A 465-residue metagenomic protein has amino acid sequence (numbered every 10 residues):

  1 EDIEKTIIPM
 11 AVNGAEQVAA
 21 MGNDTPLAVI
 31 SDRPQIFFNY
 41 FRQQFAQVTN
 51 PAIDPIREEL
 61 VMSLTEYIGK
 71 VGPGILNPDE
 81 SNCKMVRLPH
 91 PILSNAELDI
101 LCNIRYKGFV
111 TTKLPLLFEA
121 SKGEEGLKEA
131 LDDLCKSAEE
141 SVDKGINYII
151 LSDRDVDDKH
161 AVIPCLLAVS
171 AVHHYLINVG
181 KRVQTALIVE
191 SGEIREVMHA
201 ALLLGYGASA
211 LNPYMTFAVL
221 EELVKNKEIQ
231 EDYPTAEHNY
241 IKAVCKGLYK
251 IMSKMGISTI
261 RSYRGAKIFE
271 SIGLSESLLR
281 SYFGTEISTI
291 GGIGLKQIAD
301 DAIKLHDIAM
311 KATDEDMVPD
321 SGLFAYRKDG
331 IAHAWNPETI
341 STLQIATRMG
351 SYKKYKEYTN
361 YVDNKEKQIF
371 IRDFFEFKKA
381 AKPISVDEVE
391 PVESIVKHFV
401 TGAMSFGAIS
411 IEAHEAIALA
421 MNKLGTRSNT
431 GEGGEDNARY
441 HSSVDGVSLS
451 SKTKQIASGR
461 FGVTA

Functional and structural regions predicted by a protein language model:
E1-K128, S137-S141, I146-Y148, H199-A200 (+2 more regions): Flexible, glycine-rich loop/tail regions that form catalytic "lids" or insertion modules at the edges of active sites
I30, R154, A161, V189-G192 (+2 more regions): Glycine- and other small-residue-rich loops at beta-strand/loop junctions that grip anionic moieties
L151-L167, N437-R439: Glycine-rich, proline-tolerant flexible connector loops at the mouths of alpha/beta enzymes
D153, V172, L203, T259 (+1 more regions): Conserved, mostly hydrophobic/aromatic
R154-V156, G192, A208, M215-L220 (+1 more regions): Short, ordered loop/turn segments at secondary-structure junctions
A161-V189, N239-V244, K250: Alpha-helix-loop-beta-strand connector modules within alpha/beta enzyme cores
Q184-G192, Y263-A266: Beta-strand segments within the central parallel beta-sheet cores of soluble alpha/beta enzyme folds
E193-G207: Catalytic cores of alpha/beta
